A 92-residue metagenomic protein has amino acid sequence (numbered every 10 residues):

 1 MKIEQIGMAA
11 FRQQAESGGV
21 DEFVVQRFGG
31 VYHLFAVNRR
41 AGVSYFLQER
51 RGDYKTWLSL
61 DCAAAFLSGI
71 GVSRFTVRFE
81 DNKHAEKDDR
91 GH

Functional and structural regions predicted by a protein language model:
K2-F35: Short N-terminal "domain-start" leader segments that mark the transition from disordered tails or signal peptides into
K2-Q5, A41, F66: Low-complexity, intrinsically disordered regions enriched in charged/polar residues
E4-A9, F46-R51, G71, G91: N-terminal start-of-chain detector that recognizes signal peptides and the immediate post-cleavage beginning
G19-D21, R40-V43, R90-H92: Long, compositionally biased
V25-R51, V77-N82: Short aromatic-glycine-(Arg/Gly/Cys) micro-motifs in beta-strand/loop hairpins
S44-I70: Acidic, aromatic-enriched beta-alpha/helix-loop junctions
A65-H92: Mixed-charge, Lys/Arg-enriched low-complexity segments
